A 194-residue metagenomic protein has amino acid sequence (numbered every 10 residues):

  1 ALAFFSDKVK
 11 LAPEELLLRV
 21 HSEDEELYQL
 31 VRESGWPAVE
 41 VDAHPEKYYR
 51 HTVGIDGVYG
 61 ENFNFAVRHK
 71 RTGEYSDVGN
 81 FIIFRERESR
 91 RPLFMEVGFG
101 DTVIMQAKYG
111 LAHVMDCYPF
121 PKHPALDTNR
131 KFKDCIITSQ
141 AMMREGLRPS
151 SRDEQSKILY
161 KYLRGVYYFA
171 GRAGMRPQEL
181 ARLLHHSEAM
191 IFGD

Functional and structural regions predicted by a protein language model:
L2-K161, Y168-H186: Structured aminoacyl-transfer and RNA-binding surfaces used for tRNA recognition/handling in the translation apparatus
L184-D194: Eukaryote-biased recognition of C-terminal alpha-helical segments
